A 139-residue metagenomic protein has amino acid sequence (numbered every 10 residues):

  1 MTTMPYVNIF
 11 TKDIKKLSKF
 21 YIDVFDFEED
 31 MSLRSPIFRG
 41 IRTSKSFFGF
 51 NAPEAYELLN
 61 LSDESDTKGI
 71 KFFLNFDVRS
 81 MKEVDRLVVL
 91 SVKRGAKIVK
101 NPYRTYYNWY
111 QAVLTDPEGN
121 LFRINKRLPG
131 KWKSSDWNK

Functional and structural regions predicted by a protein language model:
M1-P5, E28-M81, D85-T115, K126-K139: Vicinal oxygen chelate
N8, K15, D85: Conserved catalytic core of two-component sensor histidine kinases
I9-K12, R79: Residue-level signal for the nucleotide or nucleotide-sugar donor/cofactor binding architecture
T11-I14, T105-Y107: Conserved beta-strand-loop-alpha-helix junction that forms the acyl-donor binding cleft
L17-I22, S91, G119: Conserved active-site tyrosine of GNAT-family acetyltransferases
